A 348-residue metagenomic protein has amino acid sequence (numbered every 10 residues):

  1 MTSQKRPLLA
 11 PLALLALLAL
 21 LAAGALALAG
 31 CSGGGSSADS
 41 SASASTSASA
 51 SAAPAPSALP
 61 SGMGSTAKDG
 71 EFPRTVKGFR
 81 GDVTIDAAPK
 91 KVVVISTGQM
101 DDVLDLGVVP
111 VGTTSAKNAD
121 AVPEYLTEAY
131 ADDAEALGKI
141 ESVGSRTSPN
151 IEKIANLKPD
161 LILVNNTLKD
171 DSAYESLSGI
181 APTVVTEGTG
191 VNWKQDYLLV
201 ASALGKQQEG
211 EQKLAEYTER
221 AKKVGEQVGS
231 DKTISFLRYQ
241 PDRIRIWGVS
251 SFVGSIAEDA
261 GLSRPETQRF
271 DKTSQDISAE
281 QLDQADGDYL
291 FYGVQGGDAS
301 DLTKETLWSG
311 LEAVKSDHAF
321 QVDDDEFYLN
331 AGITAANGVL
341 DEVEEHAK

Functional and structural regions predicted by a protein language model:
T2-P11, L17-G98, Q208-S235, Q295-L302 (+3 more regions): Bacterial Sec-exported substrate-binding components of ABC uptake systems
F79, V143-N150, F270-S278: Short helix-initiation/N-cap motifs at beta->coil->alpha
D82, D171-Q240, I333-K348: Extracytoplasmic substrate-binding proteins
M100-N150: A short, structured surface patch at a secondary-structure boundary
N118-P123, K169-S172, E187-L199, I234-S255 (+1 more regions): Extracytoplasmic ligand-binding site segments that recognize negatively charged/polar headgroups
I151-K153, K158-V164, P182, L282 (+1 more regions): Proline-aspartate-enriched helix->loop->beta-strand connector
I246-Q275: Alpha-helical, coiled-coil/dimerization segments enriched in small aliphatic residues
A285-K348: Structured C-terminal subdomain patch of bacterial secreted/periplasmic proteins
